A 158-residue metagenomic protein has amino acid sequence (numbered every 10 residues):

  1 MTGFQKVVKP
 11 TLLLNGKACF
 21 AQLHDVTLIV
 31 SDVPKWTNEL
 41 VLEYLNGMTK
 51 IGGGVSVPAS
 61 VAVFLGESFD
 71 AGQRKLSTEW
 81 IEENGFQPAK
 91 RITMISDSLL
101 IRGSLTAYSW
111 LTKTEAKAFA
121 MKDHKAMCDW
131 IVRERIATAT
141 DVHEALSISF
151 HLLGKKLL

Functional and structural regions predicted by a protein language model:
M1-L158: Amphipathic, Lys/Arg-enriched alpha-helical "gate/interface" segment within cytosolic domains that mediates
